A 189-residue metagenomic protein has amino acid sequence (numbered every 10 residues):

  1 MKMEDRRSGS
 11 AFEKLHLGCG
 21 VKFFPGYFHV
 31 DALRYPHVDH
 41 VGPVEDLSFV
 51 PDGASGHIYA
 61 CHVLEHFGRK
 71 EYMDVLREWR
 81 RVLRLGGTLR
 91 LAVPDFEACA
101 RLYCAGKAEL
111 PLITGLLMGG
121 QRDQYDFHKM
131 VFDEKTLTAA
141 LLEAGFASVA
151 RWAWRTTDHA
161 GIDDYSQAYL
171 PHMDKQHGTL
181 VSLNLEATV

Functional and structural regions predicted by a protein language model:
M1-F12: Conserved alpha-helix/loop element of class I SAM-dependent methyltransferases that forms part of the SAM/SAH-binding
R6, F49-V50, L141: Structural motif
R7-S8, V21, H177: Short, flexible hinge/linker loops that cap or flank conserved catalytic cores
F12-R101, K135, N184-V189: Conserved SAM-binding loop
K70-E78, V82-V189: S-adenosyl-L-methionine-dependent methyltransferase catalytic module, highlighting the catalytic core
